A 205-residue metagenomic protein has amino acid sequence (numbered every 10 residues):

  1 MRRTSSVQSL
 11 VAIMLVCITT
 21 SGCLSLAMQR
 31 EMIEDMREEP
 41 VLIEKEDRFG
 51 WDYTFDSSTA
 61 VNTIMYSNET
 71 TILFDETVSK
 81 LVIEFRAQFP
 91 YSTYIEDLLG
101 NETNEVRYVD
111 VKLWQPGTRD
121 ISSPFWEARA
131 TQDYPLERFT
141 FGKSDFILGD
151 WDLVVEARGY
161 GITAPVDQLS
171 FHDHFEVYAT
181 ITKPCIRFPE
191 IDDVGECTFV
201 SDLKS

Functional and structural regions predicted by a protein language model:
M1-E34: Secretory targeting signatures
S25, E38, R48, A60 (+5 more regions): Generic "edge-of-domain/loop-turn" microfeature
S25-F55: Short, polar/proline-rich extracytoplasmic segments that appear immediately after membrane translocation
Q29-V41, Q115, S144-S205: C-terminal edge strands of extracellular/lumenal beta-sandwich accessory domains
D52-T54, L99-T103, Q168: Amphipathic alpha-helical binding modules
S58-E127: Acidic, Ser/Thr/Pro-rich low-complexity intrinsically disordered segments
L81-F85, R138, W151-G159: Extracellular beta-strand-rich recognition modules
L113, R119-I147: Beta-sandwich interaction modules
